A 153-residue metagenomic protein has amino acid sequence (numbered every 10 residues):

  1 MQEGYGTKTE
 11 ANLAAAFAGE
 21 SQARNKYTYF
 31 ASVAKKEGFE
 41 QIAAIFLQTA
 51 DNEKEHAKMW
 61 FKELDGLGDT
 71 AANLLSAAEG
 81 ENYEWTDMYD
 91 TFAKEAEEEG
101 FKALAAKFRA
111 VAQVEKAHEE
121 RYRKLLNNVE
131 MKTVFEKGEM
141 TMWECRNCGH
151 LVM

Functional and structural regions predicted by a protein language model:
M1-M153: Non-heme di-metal
